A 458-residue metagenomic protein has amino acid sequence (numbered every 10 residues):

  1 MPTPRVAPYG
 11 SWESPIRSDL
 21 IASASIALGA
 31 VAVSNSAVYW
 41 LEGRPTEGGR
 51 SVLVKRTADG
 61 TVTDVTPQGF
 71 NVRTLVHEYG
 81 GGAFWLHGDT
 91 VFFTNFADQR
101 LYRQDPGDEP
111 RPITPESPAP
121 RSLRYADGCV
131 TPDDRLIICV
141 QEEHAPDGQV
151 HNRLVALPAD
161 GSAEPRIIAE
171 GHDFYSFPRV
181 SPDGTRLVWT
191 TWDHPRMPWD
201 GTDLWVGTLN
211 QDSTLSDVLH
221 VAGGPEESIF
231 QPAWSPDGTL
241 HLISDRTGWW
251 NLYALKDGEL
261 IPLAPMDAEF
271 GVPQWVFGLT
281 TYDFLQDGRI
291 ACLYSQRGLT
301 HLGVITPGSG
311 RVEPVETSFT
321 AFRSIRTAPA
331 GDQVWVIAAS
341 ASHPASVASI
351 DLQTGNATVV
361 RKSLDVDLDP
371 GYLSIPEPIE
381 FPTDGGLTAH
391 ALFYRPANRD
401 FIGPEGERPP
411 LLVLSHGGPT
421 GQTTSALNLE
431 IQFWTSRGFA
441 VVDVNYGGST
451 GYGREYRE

Functional and structural regions predicted by a protein language model:
V6-R56, N71-W85: Beta-strand-rich domains and repeat architectures in extracellular enzymes and scaffolds, especially beta-propellers
P15-A22, T63-T74, R111-P118, E164-A169 (+4 more regions): A short beta-strand motif characteristic of beta-propeller blades
A24-S34, N71-V91, P118-L136, E170-V188 (+7 more regions): Conserved beta-propeller blade repeats
V38, S51-V54, F84, Q99-R103 (+10 more regions): Hydrophobic beta-strand positions in blades of beta-propellers and related beta-sheet-rich domains
E42-V52, V72-E78, F93-L101, S117-R124 (+11 more regions): A flexible loop/linker signature enriched in serine peptidases of the S9 family
T57-G60, D105-D108, P158-G161, L209-D212 (+3 more regions): Short loop/turn segments that connect beta-strands within beta-propeller blades
A145, P195, S363-E458: Cap/lid segment of the alpha/beta-hydrolase catalytic domain
A341-I379: An N-terminal hydrophobic leader/cap segment in hydrolases
